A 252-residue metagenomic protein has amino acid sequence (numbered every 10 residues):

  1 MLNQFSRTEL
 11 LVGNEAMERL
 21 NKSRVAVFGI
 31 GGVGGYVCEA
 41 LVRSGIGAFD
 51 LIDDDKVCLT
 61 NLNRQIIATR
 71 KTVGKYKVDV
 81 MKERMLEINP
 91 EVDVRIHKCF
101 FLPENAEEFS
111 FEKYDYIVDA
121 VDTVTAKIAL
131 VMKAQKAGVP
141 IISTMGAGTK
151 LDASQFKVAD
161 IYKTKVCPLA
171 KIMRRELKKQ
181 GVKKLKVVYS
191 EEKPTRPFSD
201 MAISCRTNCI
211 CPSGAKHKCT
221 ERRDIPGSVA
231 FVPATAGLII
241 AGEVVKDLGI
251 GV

Functional and structural regions predicted by a protein language model:
M1-A26: N-terminal charged helix/coil linker that caps or initiates catalytic domains
L2, F109-Y116, V121, A126 (+4 more regions): Glycine-rich phosphate/adenylate-binding loop
V27-G29, I52: Conserved N-terminal Rossmann-fold NAD(P)-binding element of oxidoreductases
V33-G34: Hydrophobic/small residue at the entry helix of a nucleotide-binding pocket
L41: Aromatic pocket-lining residues of Rossmann-like dinucleotide-binding sites
I46, L51-N89: Glycine-rich phosphate-binding loop and adjoining beta1-alpha1-beta2 segment of Rossmann-like nucleotide-binding folds
K98-A106: Conserved SAM/SAH-binding loop
